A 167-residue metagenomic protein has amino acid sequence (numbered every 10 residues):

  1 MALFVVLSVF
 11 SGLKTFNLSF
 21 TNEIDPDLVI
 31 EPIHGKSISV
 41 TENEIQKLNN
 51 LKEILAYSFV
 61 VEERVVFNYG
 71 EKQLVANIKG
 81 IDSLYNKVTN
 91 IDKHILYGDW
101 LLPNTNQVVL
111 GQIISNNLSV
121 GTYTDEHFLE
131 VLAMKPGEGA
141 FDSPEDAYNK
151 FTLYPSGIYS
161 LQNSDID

Functional and structural regions predicted by a protein language model:
L7-N77, S83-N104: Hydrophobic, regular-secondary-structure patches
L18, V66-N68, G98-D99, N117-G121 (+1 more regions): A generic local secondary-structure boundary/capping motif
V29-E31, S58, V75-G80, V109-G111 (+2 more regions): Soluble periplasmic/extracytoplasmic beta-strand elements of cell-envelope proteins
G35, E62, I81-L84, I113-S115 (+2 more regions): Solvent-exposed coil/turn segments that connect beta secondary-structure elements in extracytoplasmic/periplasmic
D82-L84, N90, L110-D125: Short, solvent-exposed hinge/capping segments at secondary-structure junctions
N106-L118, Q162, D167: Short beta-strand-centered segments at strand-helix junctions
T124-D167: Basic-flanked hydrophobic alpha-helices used for secretion and membrane insertion
